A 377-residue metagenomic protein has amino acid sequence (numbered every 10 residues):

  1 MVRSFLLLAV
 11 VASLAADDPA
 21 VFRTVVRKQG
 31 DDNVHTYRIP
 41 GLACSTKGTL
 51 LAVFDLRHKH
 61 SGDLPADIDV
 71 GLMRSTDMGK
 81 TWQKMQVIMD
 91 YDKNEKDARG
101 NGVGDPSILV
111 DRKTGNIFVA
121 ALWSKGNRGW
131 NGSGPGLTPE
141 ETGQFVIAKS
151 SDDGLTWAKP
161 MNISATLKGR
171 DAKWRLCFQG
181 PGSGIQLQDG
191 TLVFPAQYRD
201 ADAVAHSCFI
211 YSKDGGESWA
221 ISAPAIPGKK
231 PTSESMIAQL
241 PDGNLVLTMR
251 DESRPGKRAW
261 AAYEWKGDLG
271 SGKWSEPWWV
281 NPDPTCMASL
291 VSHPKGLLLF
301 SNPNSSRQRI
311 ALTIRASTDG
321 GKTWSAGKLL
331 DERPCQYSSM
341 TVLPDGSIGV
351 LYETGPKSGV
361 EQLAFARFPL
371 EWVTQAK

Functional and structural regions predicted by a protein language model:
S4-S13: Sec-dependent N-terminal signal peptides
D17-K377: Asp-box/BNR beta-propeller blade signature and adjacent active/binding-site loops in extracellular glycan-interacting
